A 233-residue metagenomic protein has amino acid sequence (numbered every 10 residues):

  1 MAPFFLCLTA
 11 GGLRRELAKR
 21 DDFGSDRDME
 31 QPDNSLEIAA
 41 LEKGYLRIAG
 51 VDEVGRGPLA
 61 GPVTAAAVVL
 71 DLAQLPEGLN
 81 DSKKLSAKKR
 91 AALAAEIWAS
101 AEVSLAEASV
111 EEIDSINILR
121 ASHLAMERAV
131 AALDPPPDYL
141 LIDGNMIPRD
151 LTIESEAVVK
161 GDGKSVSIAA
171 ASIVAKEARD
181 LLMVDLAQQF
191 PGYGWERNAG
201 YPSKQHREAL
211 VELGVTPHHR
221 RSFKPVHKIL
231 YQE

Functional and structural regions predicted by a protein language model:
F4-E233: RNase H-like, Mg2+-dependent phosphodiesterase core, and more generally RNA phosphate-backbone-engaging helix-loop
